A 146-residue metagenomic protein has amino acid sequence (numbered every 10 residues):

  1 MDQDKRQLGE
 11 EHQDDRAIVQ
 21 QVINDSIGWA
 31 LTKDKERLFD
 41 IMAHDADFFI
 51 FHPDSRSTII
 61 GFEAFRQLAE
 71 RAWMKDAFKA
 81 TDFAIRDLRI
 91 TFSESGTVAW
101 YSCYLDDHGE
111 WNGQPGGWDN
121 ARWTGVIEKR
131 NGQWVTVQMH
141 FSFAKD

Functional and structural regions predicted by a protein language model:
M1-H44: Short, low-complexity N-terminal intrinsically disordered segments enriched in polar/charged residues
M1-Q3, W100, W118-K145: Short beta-strand edge/turn micro-motifs at domain boundaries
E10-E11, A144-D146: Generic C-terminal helix-cap and adjacent flexible tail
D14, Q21-V22, F83-I85, R122: Short, conserved clusters of charged catalytic residues that mark active-site and nucleotide-handling motifs
S26, A69, I85-T91, L105-D107 (+2 more regions): Hydrophobic/aromatic beta-strand elements that line small-molecule binding cavities or substrate pockets in beta-rich
K35-F92, T97, G117-W118: A solvent-exposed, acidic/Ser-Thr-rich amphipathic alpha-helical stretch
S55-S57, D107-H108, F143-A144: Solvent-exposed loop/turn segments at secondary-structure junctions within structured extracellular/periplasmic domains
D107-G117: Short, cysteine-centered beta-strand-loop-beta hairpins and adjacent loop/turn segments enriched in charged/polar
